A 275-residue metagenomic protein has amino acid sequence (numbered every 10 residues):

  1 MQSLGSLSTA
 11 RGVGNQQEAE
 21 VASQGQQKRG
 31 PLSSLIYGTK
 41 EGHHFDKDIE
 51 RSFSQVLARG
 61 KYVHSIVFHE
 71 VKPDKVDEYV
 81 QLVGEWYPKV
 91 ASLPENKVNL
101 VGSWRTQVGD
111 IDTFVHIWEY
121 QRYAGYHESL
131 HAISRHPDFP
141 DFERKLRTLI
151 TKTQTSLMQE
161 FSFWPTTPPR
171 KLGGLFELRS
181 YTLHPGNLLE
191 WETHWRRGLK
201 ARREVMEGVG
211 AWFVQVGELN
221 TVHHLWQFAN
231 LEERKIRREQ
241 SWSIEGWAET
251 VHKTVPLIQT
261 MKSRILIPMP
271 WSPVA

Functional and structural regions predicted by a protein language model:
M1-A275: Short S/T/G/P-rich N-terminal loop/turn motif that feeds into the first structured element of a domain
